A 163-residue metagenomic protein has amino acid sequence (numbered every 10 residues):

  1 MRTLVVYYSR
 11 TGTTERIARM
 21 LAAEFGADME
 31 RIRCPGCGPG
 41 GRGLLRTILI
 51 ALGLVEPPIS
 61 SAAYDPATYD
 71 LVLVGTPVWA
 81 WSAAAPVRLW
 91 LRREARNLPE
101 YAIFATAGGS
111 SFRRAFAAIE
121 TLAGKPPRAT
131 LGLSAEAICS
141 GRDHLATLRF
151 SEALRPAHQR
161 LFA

Functional and structural regions predicted by a protein language model:
M1-V74, W81-R88, R92, P126 (+1 more regions): N-terminal beta1-alpha1-beta2 submodule of the flavodoxin-like/Rossmannoid cofactor-binding fold
G38-R42, R113-R114, A137-G141: Short, charged, surface-exposed secondary-structure boundary motifs
V74-G75, I103: Redox-cofactor binding/interface segments in oxidoreductases and associated redox assembly factors
P86-W90, A117, L145-L148: Charged helix-capping and loop-helix junction motifs
R96-E100, K125: A short helix->loop->beta-strand "cap" motif at the edges of active sites that frequently abuts
A105-S111: Short beta-alpha junction loops
R114-G124: Short, aromatic/basic amphipathic alpha-helical patches
R128-A163: Glycine-rich phosphate/pyrophosphate-binding loop and the adjoining helix
